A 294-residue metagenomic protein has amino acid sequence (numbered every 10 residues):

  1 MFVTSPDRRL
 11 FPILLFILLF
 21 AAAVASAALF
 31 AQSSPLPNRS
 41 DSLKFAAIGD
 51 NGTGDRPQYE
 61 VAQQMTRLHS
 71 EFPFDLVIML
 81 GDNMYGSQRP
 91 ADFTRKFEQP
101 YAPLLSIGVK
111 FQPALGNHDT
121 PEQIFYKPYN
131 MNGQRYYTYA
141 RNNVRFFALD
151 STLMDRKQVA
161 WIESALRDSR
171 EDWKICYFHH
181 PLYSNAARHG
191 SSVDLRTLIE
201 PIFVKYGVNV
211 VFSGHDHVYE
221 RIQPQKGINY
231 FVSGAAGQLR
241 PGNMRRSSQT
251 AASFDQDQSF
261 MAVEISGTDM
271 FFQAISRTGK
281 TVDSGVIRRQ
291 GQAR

Functional and structural regions predicted by a protein language model:
M1-R8: N-terminal secretory signal peptides that target proteins for export/translocation
I13-A25: Bacterial N-terminal signal peptides
A27-D92, K157, N185: N-terminal active-site segment of His-dependent metallophosphoesterases
P37-R39, K44, T66, Y85-K174 (+2 more regions): Extended active-site neighborhood of metal-dependent phosphoesterases/phosphodiesterases
R39, S253-R294: A short C-terminal boundary segment appended to hydrolase-like catalytic domains
G49-G52, L153, G234, S276: A mature extracytoplasmic/lumenal domain signature
D50, G81-D82, G116-N117, H179 (+1 more regions): Active-site glycine-centered loops adjacent to acidic/histidine catalytic or metal-binding residues that shape
D75-V77, D172-F178: Generic beta-sheet signal
